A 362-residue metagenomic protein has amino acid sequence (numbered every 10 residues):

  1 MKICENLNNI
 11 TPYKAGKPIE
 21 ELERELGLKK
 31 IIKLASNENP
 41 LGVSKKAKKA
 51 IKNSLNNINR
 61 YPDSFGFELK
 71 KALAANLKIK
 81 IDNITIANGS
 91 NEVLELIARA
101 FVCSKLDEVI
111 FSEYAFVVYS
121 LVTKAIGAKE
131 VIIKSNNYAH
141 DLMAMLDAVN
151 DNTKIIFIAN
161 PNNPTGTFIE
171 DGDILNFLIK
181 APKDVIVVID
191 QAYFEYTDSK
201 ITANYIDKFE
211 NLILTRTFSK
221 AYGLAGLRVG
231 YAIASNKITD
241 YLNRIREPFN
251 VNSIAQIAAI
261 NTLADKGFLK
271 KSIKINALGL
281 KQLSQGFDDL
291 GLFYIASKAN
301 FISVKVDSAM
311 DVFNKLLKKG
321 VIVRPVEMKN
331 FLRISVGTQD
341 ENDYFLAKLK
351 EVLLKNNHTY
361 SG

Functional and structural regions predicted by a protein language model:
M1-R60: N-terminal "arm"/small-domain region of PLP-dependent enzymes with the aminotransferase-like
K30, K80-I84, K105-E108, N152 (+3 more regions): Short acidic capping loops at alpha-helix termini that bridge into adjacent secondary structure
P62-E108, I126: Phosphate-binding glycine-rich loop
F65, N211-F287, L292-I295: PLP-dependent aminotransferase class I/II
A100-I158: PLP-dependent aminotransferase-like
K124, L142-D151, P164-V187, Q191-A221: Active-site pre-lysine segment of PLP-dependent enzymes
A277, Q285-K319, V336: Conserved PLP-binding catalytic core of the aspartate aminotransferase-like
K315-K319, P325-G362: PLP-dependent enzyme catalytic core of the Aspartate aminotransferase-like
